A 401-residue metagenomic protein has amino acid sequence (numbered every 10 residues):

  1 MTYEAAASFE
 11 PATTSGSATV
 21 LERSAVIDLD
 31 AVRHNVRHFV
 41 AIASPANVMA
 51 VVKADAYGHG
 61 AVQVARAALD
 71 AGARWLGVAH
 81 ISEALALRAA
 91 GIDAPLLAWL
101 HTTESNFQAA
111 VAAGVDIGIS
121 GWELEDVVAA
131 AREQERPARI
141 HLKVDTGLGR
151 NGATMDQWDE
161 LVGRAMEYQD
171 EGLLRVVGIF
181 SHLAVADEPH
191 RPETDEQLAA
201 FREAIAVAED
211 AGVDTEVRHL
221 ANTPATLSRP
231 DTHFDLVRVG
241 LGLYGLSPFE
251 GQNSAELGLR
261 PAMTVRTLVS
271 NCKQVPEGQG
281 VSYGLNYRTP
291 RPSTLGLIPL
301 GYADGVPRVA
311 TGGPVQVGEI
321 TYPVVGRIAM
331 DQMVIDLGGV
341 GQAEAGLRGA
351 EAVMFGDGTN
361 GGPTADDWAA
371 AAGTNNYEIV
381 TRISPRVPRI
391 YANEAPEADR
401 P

Functional and structural regions predicted by a protein language model:
T2-R37, A41, S82-E83, T102 (+3 more regions): Active-site anion/phosphate-binding pocket segments in diverse small-molecule metabolic enzymes
T19, R23-I27, A31-H34, S44-H219 (+1 more regions): Active-site-proximal beta-alpha core segment in soluble small-molecule metabolic enzymes
